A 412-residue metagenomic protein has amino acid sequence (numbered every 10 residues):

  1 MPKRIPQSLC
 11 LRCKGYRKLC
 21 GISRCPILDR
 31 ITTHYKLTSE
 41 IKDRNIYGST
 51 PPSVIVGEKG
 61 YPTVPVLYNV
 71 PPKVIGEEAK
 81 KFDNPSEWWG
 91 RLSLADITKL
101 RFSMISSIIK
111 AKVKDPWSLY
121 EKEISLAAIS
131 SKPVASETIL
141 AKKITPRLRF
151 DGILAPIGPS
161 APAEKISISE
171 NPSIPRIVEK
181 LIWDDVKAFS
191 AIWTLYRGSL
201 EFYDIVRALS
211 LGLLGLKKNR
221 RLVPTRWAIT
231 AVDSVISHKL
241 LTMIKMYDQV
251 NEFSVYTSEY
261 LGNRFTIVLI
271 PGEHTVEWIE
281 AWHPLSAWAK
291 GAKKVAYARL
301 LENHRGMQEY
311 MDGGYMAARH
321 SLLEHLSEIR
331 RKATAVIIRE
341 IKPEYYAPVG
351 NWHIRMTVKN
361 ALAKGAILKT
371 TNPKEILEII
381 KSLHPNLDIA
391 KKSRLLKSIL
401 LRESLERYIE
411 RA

Functional and structural regions predicted by a protein language model:
M1-A412: Long, low-complexity intrinsically disordered regions enriched in acidic and polar residues with frequent FG dipeptides
